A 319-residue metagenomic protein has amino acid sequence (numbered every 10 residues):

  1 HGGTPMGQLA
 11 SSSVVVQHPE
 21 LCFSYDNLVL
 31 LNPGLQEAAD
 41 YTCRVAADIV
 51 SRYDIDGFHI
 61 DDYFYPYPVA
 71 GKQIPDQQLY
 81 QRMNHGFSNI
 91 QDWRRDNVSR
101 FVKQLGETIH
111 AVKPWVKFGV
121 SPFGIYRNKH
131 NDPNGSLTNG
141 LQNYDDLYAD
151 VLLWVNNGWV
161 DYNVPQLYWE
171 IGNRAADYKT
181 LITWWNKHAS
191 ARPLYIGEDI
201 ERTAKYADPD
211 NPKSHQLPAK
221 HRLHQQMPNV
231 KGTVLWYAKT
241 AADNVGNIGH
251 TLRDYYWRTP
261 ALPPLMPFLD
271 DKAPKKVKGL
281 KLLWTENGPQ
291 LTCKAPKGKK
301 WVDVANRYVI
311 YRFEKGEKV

Functional and structural regions predicted by a protein language model:
H1-R52, D145-A149: Active-site-adjacent "subsite" loops/lids of carbohydrate-active enzymes
G2-M6, Y67-A70, N128-H130, G172-K179 (+2 more regions): Extracytoplasmic/secreted cell-surface and envelope-processing proteins
S13-L30, G119-G135, I200-R202: N-terminal small/glycine-rich loop or linker at the start of catalytic domains across soluble metabolic enzymes
E37-I196: Active-site neighborhood of glycoside hydrolase catalytic domains
I55, V160, V230, P274-V277 (+1 more regions): Core-facing hydrophobic residues within beta-strands of well-ordered domains
Y148-R174, A189-L269: Substrate-binding cleft of secreted/luminal carbohydrate-active enzymes
N247-V304: Pro/Thr/Ser/Gly-rich low-complexity, intrinsically disordered linker/stalk tracts
P296-K318: Solvent-exposed loop/turn segments flanking beta-strands in beta-repeat/beta-sandwich domains
